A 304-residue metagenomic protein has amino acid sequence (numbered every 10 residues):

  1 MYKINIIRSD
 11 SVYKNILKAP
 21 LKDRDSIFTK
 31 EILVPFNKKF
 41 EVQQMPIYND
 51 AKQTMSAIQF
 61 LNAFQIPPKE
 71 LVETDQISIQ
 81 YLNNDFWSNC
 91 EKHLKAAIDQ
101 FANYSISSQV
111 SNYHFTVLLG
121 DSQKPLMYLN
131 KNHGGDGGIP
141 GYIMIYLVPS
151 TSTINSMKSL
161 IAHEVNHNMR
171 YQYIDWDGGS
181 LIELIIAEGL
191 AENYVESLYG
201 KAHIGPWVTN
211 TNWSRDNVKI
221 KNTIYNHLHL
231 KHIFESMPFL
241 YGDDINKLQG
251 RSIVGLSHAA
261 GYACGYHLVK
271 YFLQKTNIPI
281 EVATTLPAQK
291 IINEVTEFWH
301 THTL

Functional and structural regions predicted by a protein language model:
M1-F86: N-terminal low-structure segments adjacent to metalloprotease catalytic domains across cellular compartments
Y2-K14, L181-N222, W299-H302: Post-HExxH zinc-binding segment in Zn-dependent metallohydrolases
F40, I47-N49, H227-L304: Pan-zinc metallopeptidase signature
I77-P140, I154: Auxiliary, metal-adjacent structural segments of Zn-dependent hydrolase domains
I145-L160: Short pre-active-site segment immediately N-terminal to the catalytic Zn-binding motif
S159-Q172, E188, E192: Active-site recognition of the HExxH zinc-binding catalytic motif
Q172-L181, K201-N210, K275-V282: Inter-helical turn/loop segments and adjacent helix faces that build the functional surface of alpha-helical bundle
